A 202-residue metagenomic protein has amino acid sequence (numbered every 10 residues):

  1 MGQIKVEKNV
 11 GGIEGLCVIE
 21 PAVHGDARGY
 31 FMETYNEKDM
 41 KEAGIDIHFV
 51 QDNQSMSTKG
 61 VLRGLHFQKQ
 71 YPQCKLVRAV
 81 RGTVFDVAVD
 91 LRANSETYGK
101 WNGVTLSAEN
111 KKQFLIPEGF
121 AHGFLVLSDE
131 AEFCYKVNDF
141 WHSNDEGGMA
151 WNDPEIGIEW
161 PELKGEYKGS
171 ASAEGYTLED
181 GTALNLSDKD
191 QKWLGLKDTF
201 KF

Functional and structural regions predicted by a protein language model:
M1-E109, S128-E130, V137-F202: Non-catalytic, conserved peripheral segments adjacent to functional cores
F114, H122-L127, Y135: Short beta-strand His + acidic residue motifs that chelate non-heme Fe in jelly-roll/DSBH and cupin folds
